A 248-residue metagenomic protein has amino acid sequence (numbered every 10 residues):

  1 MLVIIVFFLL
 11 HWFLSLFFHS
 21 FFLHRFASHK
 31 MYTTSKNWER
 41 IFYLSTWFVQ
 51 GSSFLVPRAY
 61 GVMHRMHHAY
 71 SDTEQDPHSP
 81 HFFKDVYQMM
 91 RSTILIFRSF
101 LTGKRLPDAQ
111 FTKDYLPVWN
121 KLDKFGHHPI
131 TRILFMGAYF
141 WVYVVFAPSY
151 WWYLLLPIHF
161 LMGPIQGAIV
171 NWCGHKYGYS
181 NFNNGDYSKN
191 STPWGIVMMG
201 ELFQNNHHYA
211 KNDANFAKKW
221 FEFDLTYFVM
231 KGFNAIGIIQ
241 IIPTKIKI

Functional and structural regions predicted by a protein language model:
M1-I169, D213-I248: Non-catalytic, topology-defining segments of multipass membrane proteins
L23, M63, G174, N206-H207: Single, functionally critical "micro-switch" positions that shape active/binding sites and transmembrane helices
F26-S28, W172-S180: A cytosolic-side transmembrane-helix exit/cap motif
F54, T112-L122, Y177-F203, H207-A210: Active-site-proximal inter-transmembrane loops
P164, A168, W172, T192-E201 (+3 more regions): Short amphipathic alpha-helical segments
